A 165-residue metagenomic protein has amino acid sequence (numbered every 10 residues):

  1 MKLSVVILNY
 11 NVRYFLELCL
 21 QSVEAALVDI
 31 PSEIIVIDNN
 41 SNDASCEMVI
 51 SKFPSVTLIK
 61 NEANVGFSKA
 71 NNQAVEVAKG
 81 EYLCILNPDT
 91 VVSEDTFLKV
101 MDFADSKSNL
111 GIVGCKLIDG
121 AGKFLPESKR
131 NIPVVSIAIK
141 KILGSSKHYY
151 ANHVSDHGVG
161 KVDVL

Functional and structural regions predicted by a protein language model:
M1-A25: N-proximal low-complexity "stem/linker" segments adjacent to membrane-targeting elements
L8, P31-N40, I59-N61: Short beta-strand/loop segment that forms part of the nucleotide-sugar
C19, S45, N71, D95-K99 (+1 more regions): Acidic donor-diphosphate engagement hotspot in glycosyltransferases and nucleotidyltransferases that stabilizes
S22, D38-E47, A63: A conserved acidic beta->alpha catalytic loop
K60-A78: Glycine-rich, basic loop-to-helix element that forms the pyrophosphate-binding segment of sugar-nucleotide handling
L83: Short aromatic/hydrophobic "clamp" motif used to bind/position activated sugar donors
V91-E127: Conserved donor NDP-sugar-binding/catalytic core segment of glycosyltransferases
K141-L165: A recurrent flexible, glycine/aromatic-enriched loop bordering the glycosyltransferase active site that acts as
